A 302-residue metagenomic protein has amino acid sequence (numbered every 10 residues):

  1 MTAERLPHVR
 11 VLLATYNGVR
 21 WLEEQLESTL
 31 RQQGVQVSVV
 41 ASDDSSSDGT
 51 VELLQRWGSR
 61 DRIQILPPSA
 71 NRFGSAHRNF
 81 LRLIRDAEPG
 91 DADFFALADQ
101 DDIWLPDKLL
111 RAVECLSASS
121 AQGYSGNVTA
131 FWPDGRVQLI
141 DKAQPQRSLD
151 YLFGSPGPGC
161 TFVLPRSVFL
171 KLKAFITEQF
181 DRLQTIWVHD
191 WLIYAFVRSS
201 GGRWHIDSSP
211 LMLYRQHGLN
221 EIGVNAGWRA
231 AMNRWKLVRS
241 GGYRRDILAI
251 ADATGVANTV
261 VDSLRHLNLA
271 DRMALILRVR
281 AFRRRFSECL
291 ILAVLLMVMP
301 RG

Functional and structural regions predicted by a protein language model:
T2-W228: Nucleotide-sugar donor-binding/catalytic module of glycosyltransferases that assemble extracellular/cell-envelope
F175-R182, W187, W191-L192, R198-S199 (+2 more regions): C-terminal subregions of glycosyltransferases and related glycan-biosynthesis enzymes
